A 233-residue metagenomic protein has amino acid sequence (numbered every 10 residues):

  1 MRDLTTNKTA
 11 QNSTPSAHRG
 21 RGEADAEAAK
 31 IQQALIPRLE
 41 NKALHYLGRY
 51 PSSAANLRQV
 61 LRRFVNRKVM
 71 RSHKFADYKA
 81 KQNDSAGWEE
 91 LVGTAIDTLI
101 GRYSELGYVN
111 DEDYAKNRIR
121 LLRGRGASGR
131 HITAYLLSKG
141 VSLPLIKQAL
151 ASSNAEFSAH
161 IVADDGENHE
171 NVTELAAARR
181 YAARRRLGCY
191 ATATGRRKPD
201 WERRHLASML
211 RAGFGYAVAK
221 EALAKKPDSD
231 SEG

Functional and structural regions predicted by a protein language model:
M1-G233: An alpha-helical, amphipathic repeat domain used for nucleic-acid recognition, typified by the mTERF helical solenoid
